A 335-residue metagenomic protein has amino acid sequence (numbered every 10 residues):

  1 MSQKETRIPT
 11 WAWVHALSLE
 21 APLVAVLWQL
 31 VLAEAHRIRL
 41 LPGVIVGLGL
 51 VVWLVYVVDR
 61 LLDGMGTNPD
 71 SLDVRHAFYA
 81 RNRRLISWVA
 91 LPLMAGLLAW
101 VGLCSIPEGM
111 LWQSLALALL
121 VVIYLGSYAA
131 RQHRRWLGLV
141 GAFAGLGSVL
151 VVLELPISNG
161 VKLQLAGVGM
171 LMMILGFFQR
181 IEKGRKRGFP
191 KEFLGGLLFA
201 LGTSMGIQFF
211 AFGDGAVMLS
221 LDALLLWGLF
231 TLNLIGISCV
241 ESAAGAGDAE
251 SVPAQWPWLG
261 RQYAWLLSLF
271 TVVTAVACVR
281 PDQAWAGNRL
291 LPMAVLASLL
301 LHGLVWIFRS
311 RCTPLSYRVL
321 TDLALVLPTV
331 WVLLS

Functional and structural regions predicted by a protein language model:
S2-E5, P9-V55, P69-D70, W88-Y124 (+5 more regions): Hydrophobic alpha-helical transmembrane segments
E5-W11, D70-N82, A99-I106, A129-Q132 (+5 more regions): Short juxtamembrane and helix-loop transition motifs at transmembrane-helix boundaries in membrane proteins
Y56-P69, V122-H133, I174-K191, L234-A246 (+1 more regions): C-terminal ends of transmembrane helices
Y56-P92, W227-L269: Solvent-exposed interhelical
R134-G141, K186-L197, Q255-Y263: Cytoplasm-facing juxtamembrane segments at the starts of transmembrane helices in multi-pass membrane proteins
V140-F143, E250-Q262, L300-P328: Interfacial loop-to-transmembrane junctions
